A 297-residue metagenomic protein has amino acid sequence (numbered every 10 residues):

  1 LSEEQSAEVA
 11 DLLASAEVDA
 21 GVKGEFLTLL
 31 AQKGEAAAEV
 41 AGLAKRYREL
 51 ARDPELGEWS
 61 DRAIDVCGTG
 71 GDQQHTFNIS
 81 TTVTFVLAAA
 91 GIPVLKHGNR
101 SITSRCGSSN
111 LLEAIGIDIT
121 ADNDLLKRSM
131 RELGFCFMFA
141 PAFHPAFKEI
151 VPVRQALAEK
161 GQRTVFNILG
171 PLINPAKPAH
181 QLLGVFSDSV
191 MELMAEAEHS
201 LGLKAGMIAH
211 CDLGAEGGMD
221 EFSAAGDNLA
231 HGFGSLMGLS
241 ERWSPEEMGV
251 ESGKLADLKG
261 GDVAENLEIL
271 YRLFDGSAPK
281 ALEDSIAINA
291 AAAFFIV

Functional and structural regions predicted by a protein language model:
L1-H75, A90, S252-D257, L270-S277 (+1 more regions): Acidic, glycine/proline-rich low-complexity segments that act as flexible tails and inter-domain linkers
V22-K23, L95-H97, I208-A209: Short beta-strand segments at enzyme active-site cores
E25, T82-V86, S285, N289-A292: Short amphipathic alpha-helical face segments that pack within enzyme cores and frequently flank/anchor catalytic
E49-R52, L56-G57, T76, G91 (+2 more regions): Glycine-rich anion-binding loops and their surrounding alpha/beta cores
A63-A88, I92-S104, N167, I173: Glycine/serine-rich anion-binding loops at beta->alpha junctions that coordinate negatively charged ligand groups
R100-I117: Active-site-proximal loop->helix
